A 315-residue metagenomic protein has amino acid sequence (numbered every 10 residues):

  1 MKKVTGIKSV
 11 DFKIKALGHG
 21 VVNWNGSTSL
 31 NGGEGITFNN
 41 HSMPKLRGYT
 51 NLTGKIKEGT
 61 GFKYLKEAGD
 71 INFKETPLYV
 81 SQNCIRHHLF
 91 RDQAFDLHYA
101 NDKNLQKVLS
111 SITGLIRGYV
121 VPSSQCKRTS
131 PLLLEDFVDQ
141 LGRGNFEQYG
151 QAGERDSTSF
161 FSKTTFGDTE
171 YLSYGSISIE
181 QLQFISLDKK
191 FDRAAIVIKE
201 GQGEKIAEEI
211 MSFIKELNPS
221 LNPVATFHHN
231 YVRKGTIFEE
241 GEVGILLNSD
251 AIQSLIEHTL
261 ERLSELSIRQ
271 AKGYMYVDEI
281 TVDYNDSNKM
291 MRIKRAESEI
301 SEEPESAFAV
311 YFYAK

Functional and structural regions predicted by a protein language model:
M1-K315: RNA-binding basic/glycine-rich loop and surface signature characteristic of RAMP-family CRISPR effectors
